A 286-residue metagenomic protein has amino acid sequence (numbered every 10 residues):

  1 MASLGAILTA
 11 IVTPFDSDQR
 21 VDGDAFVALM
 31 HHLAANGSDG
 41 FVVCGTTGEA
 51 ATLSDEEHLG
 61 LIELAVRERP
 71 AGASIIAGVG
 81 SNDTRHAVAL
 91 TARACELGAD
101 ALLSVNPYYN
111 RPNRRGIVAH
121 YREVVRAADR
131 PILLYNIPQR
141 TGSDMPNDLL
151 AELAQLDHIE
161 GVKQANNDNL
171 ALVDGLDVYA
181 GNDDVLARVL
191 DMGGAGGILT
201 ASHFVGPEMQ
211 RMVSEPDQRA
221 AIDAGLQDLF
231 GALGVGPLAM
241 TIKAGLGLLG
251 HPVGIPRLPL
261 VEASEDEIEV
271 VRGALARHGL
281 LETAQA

Functional and structural regions predicted by a protein language model:
A2-G142, L281, Q285: Active-site beta->alpha loop and helix N-cap motifs at the rims of alpha/beta catalytic domains
S3, I7-V12, H32, N36-S38 (+1 more regions): C-terminal alpha-helical cap/extension of soluble enzyme domains
F26, H58, I62, A87 (+6 more regions): A general structural signal for well-ordered alpha-helical segments in protein cores
L53-E56, A89, R114-I117, M145-N147 (+4 more regions): Short secondary-structure transition/capping segments
D83, N182-D183, S264: Helix N-cap/beta->alpha junction signal
R126-R130, P138-G236: Catalytic alpha/beta core domains of metabolic enzymes, predominantly
